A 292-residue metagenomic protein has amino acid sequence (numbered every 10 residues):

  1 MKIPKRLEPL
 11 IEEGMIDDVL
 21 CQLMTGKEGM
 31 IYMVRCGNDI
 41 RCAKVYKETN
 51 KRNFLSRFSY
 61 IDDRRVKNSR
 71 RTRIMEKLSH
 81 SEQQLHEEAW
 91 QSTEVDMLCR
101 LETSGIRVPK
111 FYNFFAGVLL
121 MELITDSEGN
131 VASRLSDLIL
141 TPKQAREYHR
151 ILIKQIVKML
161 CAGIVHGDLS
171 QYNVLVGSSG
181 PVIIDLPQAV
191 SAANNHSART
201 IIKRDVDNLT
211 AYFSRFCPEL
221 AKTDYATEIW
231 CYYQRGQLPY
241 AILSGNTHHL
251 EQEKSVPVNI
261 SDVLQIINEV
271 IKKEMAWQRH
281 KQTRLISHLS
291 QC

Functional and structural regions predicted by a protein language model:
M1-T25, K143, E147, I151 (+4 more regions): Regulatory N- and C-terminal appendages and interdomain linkers associated with kinase/kinase-like NTP transferase
M1-V131, C161: Conserved ATP-binding subdomain of kinase catalytic cores across diverse folds
G37-E48, V131-L138, P142, S170-R215: Catalytic activation segment of kinase domains across protein kinase-like and atypical kinase folds
L85-A89, K143-E147, S197: Short, surface-exposed alpha-helical recognition segments that flank or form part of ligand/macromolecule-binding
E88-V95, H149, K203-V206: Amphipathic alpha-helical transducer elements in NTP-driven molecular machines
D96-C99, V118, R146, R150-V157: Internal, well-ordered alpha-helical scaffold/interface segments that support domain packing or protein-protein contacts
F114-F115, Y172, A226: Residue-level "edge-of-site" marker
V165: Conserved catalytic-core element of eukaryotic-like protein kinases
